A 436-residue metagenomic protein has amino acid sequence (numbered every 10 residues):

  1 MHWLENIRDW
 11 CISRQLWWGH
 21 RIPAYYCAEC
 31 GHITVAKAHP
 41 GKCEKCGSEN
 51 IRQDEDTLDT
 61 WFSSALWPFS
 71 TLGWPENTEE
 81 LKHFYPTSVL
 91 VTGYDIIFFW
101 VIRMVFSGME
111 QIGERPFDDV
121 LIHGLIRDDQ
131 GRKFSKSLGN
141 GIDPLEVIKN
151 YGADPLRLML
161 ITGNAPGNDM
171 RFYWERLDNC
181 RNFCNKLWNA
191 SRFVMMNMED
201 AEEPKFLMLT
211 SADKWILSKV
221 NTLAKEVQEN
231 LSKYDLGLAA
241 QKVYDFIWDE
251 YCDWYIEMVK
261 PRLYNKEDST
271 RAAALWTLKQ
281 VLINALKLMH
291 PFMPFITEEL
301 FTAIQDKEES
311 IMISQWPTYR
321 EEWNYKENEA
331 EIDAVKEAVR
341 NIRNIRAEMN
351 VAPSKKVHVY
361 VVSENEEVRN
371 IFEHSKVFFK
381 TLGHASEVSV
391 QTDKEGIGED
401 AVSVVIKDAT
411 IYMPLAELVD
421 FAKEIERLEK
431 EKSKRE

Functional and structural regions predicted by a protein language model:
H2-F62, L66, E110-A153, N168 (+1 more regions): Feature 926 captures the class I aminoacyl-tRNA synthetase adenylation module centered on the KMSKS loop
F69: Conserved protein kinase catalytic core
L72-G73, V404: Short beta-strand elements
G73-L81: Cytochrome P450 heme-binding Cys-pocket and its upstream "meander" loop
F84-D95: A short glycine/serine-rich beta->alpha loop
F106: Short, basic/aromatic recognition patches
L158-M159, G163: Non-catalytic, structured segments within soluble enzyme domains
